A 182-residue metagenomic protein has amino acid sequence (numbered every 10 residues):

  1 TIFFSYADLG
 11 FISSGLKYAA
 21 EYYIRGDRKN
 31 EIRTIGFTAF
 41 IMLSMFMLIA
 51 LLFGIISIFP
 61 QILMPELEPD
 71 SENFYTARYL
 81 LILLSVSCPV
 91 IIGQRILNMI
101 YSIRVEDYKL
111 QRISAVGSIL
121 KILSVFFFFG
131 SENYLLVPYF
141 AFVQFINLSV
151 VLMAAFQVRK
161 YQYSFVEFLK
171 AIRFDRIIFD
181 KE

Functional and structural regions predicted by a protein language model:
T1-Y23, M42-I49, C88-Q94, V150-M153: Small-residue-rich midsections of specific transmembrane alpha-helices
G15, A19-Y22, E31, T38 (+7 more regions): Hydrophobic/aromatic residues within transmembrane alpha-helices of membrane transport systems, especially the TMDs
K29-S44, A77, D180: Interfacial transmembrane-helix starts/ends
A50-S71: Short membrane-interface helical motifs at transmembrane helix boundaries in multi-pass membrane transporters
E68-Q94, Q111, A115, L123 (+3 more regions): Alpha-helical transmembrane segments of multi-pass membrane proteins
F74, I103-R104, S131-Y134: Helix-loop interface residues and adjacent transmembrane-helix termini in multi-pass membrane transporters, primarily
Y108, I119-L152: Membrane-interface helix-loop junctions in multi-pass transport and translocation proteins
L136-F140, A154-E182: Interhelical loop/hinge segments that connect adjacent transmembrane helices in multipass membrane
